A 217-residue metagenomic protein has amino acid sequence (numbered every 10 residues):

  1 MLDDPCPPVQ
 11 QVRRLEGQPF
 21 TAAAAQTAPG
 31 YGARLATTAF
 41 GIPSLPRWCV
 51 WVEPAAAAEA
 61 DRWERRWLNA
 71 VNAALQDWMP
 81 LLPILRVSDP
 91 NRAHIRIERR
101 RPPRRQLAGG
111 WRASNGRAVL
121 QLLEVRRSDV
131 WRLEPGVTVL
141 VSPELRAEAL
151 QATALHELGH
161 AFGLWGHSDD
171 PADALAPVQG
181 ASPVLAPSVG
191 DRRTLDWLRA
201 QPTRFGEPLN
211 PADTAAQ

Functional and structural regions predicted by a protein language model:
M1-L2, C6, S114-A149, W165-Q217: Metalloprotease/metallohydrolase-associated module, dominated by Zn2+-dependent proteases
M1-W63, S128-D129, R204, A215-A216: Disordered inhibitory propeptide/activation segment of secreted metzincin zinc metalloprotease zymogens, centered on
F40-P43, D89, R146, S188: Helix N-cap and loop-to-helix transition residues
E59-L68, P187-R192: Short, polar loop/linker segments at the starts of domains and inter-domain junctions
R65-A161, W165-S168: Metzincin-family zinc-dependent endopeptidase catalytic domain
